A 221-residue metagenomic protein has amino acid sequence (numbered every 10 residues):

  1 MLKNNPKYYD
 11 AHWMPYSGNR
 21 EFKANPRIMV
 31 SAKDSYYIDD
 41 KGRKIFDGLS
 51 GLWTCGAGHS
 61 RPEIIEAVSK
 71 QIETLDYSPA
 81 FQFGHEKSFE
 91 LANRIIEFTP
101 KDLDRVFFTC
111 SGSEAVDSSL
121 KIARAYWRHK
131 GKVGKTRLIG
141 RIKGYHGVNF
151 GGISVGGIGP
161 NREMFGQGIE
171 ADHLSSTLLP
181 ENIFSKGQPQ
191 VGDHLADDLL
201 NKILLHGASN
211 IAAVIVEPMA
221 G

Functional and structural regions predicted by a protein language model:
M1-K33, V191, L195: Active-site-adjacent loop/helix segments that line or gate small-molecule/cofactor pockets in enzymes
P15, K44-K132, I139: Glycine-rich loop-to-alpha-helix module at the N-terminal edge of alpha/beta enzyme cores
G18, N25, W53, S60 (+5 more regions): Glycine-rich, flexible loop/turn motifs
P26-G48: Active-site and channel-lining beta-strand-loop segments that bind or position nucleotide-derived/phosphorylated
I38-D39, A57-H59, G152-G156: Short beta-strand-to-turn element immediately C-terminal to the catalytic PLP-Schiff-base lysine in fold type I
N93-A213: PLP-dependent aspartate aminotransferase-fold enzymes
